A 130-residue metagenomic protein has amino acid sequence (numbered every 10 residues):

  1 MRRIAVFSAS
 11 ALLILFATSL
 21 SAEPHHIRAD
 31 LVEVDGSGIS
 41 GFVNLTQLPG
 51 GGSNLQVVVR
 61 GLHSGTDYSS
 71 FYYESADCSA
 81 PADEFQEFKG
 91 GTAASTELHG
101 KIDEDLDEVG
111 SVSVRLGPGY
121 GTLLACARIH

Functional and structural regions predicted by a protein language model:
M1-A9: Bacterial N-terminal signal peptides that target proteins for export
S8-F16: Bacterial N-terminal signal peptides
T18-H130: N-terminal leader/targeting pre-sequences
